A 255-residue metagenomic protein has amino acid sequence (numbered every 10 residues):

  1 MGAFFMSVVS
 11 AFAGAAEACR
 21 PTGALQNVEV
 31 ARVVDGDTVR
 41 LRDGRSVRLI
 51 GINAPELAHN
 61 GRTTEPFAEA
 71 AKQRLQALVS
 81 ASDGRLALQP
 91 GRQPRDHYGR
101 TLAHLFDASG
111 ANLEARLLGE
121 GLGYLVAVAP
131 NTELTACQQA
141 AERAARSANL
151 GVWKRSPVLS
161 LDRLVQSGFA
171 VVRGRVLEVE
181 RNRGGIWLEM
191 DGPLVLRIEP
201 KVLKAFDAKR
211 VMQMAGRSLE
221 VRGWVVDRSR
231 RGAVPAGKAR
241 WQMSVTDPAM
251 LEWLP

Functional and structural regions predicted by a protein language model:
M1-A11: Bacterial N-terminal signal peptides
A11-P255: Small beta-barrel nucleic-acid-binding modules, primarily SNase/OB-fold domains and secondarily Tudor-like barrels
